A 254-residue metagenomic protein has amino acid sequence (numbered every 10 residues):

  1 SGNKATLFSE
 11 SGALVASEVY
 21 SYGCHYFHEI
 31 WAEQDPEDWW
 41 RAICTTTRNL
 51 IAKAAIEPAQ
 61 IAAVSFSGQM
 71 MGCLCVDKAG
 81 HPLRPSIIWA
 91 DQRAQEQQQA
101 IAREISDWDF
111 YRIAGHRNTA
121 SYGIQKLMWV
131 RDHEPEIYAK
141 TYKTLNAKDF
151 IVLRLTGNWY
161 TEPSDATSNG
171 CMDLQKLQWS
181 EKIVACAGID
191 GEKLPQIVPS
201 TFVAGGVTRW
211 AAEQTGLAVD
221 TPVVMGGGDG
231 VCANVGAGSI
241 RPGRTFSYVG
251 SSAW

Functional and structural regions predicted by a protein language model:
S1-N3, Q69-G72, Y122, C171 (+2 more regions): Glycine-rich phosphate/pyrophosphate-binding beta-alpha loops
S1-R84, R112, K140, A212-E213 (+1 more regions): N-terminal glycine/serine-rich phosphate-binding loop of ATP-dependent small-molecule kinases, especially carbohydrate
S65-G68, L145-K148, G226, S247-S252: Short beta-strand segments
I87, D91-E104: Short alpha-helix plus adjacent loop in nuclease-associated cores
Q92, F110-G228: Gly/Ser/Thr-rich active-site cleft segment
E213, L217-W254: Catalytic phosphate/nucleotide-handling subdomain of diverse soluble enzymes
